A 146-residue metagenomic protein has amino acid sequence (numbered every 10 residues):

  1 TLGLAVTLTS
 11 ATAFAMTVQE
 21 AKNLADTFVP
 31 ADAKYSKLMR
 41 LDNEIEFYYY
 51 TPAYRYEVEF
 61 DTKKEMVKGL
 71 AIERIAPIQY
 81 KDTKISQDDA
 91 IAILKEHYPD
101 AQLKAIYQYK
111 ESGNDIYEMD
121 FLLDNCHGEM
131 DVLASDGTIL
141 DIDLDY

Functional and structural regions predicted by a protein language model:
T1-Y146: Long, terminal "pre-/pro-" and other extracytoplasmic accessory regions that lie outside the mature folded/catalytic
